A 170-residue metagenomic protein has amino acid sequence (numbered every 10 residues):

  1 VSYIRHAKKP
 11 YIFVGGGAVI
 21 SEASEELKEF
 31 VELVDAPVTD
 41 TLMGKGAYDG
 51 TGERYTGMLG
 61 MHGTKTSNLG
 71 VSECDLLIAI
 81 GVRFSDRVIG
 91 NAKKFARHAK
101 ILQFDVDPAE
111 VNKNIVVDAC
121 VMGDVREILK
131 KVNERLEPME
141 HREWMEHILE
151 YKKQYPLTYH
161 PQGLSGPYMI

Functional and structural regions predicted by a protein language model:
V1, H98-I170: Phosphate/pyrophosphate-binding active-site segments
V1-E53, E143-I170: Cofactor-pocket helix-loop regions in the catalytic cores of large enzyme subunits
H6, S72-E73, V116: Alpha-helix C-terminal capping/helix-to-coil transition sites in glycosyltransferase folds
K9-P10, D49-G50, G90, D107-V111: Generic signal for short, ordered secondary-structure residues within or immediately flanking folded domains
V14, I80-G81, D124: Glycine-rich, N-terminal phosphate-binding loop of Rossmann-like dinucleotide-binding domains
A18-L102: Glycine-rich, anion-gripping cofactor-binding loops and their flanking helix/strand elements in enzyme active sites
